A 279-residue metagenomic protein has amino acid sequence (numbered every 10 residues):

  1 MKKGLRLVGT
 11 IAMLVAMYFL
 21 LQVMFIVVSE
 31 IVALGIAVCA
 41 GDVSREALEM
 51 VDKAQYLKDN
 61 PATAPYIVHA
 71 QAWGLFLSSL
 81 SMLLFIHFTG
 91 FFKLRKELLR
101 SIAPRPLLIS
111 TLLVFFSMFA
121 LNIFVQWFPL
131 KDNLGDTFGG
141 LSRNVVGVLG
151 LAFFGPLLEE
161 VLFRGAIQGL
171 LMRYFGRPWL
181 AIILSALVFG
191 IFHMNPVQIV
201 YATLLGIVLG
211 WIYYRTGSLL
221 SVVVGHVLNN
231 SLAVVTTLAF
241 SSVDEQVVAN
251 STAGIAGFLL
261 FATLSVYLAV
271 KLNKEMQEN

Functional and structural regions predicted by a protein language model:
V8-A16, L107-L112, V145-L149, W179-L184 (+3 more regions): Hydrophobic alpha-helical transmembrane segments
V15-Y18, Q22, F76-H87, T111-N122 (+1 more regions): Hydrophobic core of alpha-helical transmembrane segments in multi-pass integral membrane proteins
A16, L20, W73, F154 (+3 more regions): Hydrophobic residues within alpha-helical transmembrane segments of multi-pass solute transporters/permease subunits
V32-E46, Q55-I67, G90-V161, Q168-Y174 (+1 more regions): Juxtamembrane helix-loop-helix connectors linking adjacent transmembrane helices in multi-pass membrane enzymes
L157-L162, A166-I167, N195, L228-L232: Active-site His/Glu-centered metal-binding helix of metallohydrolases
L158-L184, W211-S218: Membrane-interface helix/loop boundary segments of multi-pass membrane proteins
I191-V197, V243-V248: Membrane-interface helix caps and helix-loop-helix hairpins in membrane proteins
V227-N279: C-terminal membrane module of polytopic membrane proteins
